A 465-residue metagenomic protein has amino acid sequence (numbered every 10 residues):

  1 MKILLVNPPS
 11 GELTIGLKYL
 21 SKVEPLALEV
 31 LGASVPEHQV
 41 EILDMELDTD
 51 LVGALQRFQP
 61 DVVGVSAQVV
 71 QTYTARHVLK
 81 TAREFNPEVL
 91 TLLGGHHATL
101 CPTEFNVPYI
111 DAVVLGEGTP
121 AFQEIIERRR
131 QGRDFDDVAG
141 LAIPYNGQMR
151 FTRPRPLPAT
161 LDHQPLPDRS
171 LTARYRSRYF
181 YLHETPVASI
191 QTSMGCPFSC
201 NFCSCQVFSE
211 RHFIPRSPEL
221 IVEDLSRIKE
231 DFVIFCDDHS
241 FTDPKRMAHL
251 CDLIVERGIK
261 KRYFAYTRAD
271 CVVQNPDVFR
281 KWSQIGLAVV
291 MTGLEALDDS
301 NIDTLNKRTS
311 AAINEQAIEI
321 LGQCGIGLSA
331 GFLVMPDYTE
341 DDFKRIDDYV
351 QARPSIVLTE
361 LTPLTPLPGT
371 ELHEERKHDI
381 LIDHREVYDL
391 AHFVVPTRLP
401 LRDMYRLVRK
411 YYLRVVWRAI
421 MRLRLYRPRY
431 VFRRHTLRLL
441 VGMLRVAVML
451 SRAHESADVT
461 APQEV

Functional and structural regions predicted by a protein language model:
K2-P8, L17, E37, V52 (+4 more regions): Radical SAM enzyme core and accessory elements
P8-T14, F198, K245, S300 (+4 more regions): Flexible glycine/acidic-rich beta-alpha junction loops that bind and position SAM and/or redox cofactors in anaerobic
E12-L28: Glycine- and acidic-residue-enriched helix-capping/strand-helix junction motifs
L31-T160, T365, G369: Glycine-rich beta-alpha loop elements in corrinoid/cobalamin-binding modules across cobalamin-dependent enzymes
R83-E88, G132-D134, V255-K260, C324-G325 (+1 more regions): Short helix-capping segments at alpha-helix termini
P102-V107, D337-R353: Catalytic cores of alpha/beta
D162, D168-S329, P336, D348: Radical SAM [4Fe-4S] cluster-binding motif and immediate context
